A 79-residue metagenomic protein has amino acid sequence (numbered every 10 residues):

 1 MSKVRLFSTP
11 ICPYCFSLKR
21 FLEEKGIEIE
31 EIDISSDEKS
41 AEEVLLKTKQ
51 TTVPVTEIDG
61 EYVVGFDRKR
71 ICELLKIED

Functional and structural regions predicted by a protein language model:
M1-K25: Local sequence-structure signature of Cys/Sec-based thiol-disulfide redox active-site neighborhoods
P13, K39, R70: Short alpha-helical
F16, R20, E42, C72-E73: Alpha-helical elements of the RecA-like P-loop NTPase motor core of helicases
E28-S40: Thiol-based oxidoreductase modules, predominantly thioredoxin-like and allied folds used for disulfide exchange
D37, V44, E78: Positions that flank functional sites
L45-T52, V64: Thiol/disulfide oxidoreductase modules built on the thioredoxin-like
P54-Y62: A short, hydrophobic beta-strand/beta-hairpin element that forms part of a small beta-sheet core
Y62-I77: Conserved N-terminal glycine/acidic-rich loop preference
